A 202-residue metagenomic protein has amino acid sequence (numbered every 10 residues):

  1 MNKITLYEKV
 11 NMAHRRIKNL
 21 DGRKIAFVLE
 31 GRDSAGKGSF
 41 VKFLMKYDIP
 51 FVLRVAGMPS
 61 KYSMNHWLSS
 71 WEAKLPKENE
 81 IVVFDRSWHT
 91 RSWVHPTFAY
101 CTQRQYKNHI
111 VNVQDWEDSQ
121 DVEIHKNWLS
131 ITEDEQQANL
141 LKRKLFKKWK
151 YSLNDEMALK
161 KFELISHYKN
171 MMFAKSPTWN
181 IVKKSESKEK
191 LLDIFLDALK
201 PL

Functional and structural regions predicted by a protein language model:
M1-I17: N-terminal pre-Walker A segment at the start of P-loop NTPase domains
F27-L29: Hydrophobic anchor at the beta1->P-loop junction of P-loop NTPases
A35-G36: Conserved glycine(s) of the Walker
S39-F40: Hydrophobic positions on the alpha1 helix immediately C-terminal to the Walker A/P-loop
F51-I110: Conserved nucleotide-sensing/catalytic segment adjacent to the nucleotide-binding pocket in NTP-handling enzymes
S60-K61, S87-T90, S130-Q137, E186-E189: Conserved nucleotide-binding/hydrolysis micro-motifs of P-loop NTPases
P96-V111, D118-L164: A glycine- and Lys/Arg-enriched "phosphate-lid" helix/loop adjacent to the NTP-binding pocket of small-molecule kinases
L145-F146, S166-L202: NTP-dependent small-molecule kinase module
